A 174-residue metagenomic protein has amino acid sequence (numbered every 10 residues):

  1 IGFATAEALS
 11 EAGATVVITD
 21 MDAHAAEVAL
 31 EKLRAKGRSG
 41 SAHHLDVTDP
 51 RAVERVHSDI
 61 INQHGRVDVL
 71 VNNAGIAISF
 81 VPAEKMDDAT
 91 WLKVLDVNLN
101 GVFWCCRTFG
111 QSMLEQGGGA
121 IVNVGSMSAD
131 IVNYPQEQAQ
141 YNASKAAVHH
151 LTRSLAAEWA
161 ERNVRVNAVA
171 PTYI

Functional and structural regions predicted by a protein language model:
I1-V17: Canonical Rossmann dinucleotide-binding motif of NAD(H)/NADP(H)-dependent dehydrogenases/reductases, specifically
A23-H24, H44-V56, D88: The beta1-alpha1 cofactor-binding region of Rossmann-like NAD(H)/NADP(H)-dependent oxidoreductases
K36-S39, D59-L70, S79, T90 (+2 more regions): A glycine-rich helix->loop->beta "capping" turn within Rossmann-like NAD(P)(H)-dependent oxidoreductase domains
V81-A83, D87-L95: Substrate-binding pocket helix/loop in short-chain dehydrogenase/reductase
C106, S144, T152: Active-site helix of classical SDR
Q111, A157-E161: Alpha-helical segment proximal to the catalytic Tyr-Lys
S126: Residue(s) in the substrate-gating loop at a strand-loop-helix junction that position the organic substrate next
